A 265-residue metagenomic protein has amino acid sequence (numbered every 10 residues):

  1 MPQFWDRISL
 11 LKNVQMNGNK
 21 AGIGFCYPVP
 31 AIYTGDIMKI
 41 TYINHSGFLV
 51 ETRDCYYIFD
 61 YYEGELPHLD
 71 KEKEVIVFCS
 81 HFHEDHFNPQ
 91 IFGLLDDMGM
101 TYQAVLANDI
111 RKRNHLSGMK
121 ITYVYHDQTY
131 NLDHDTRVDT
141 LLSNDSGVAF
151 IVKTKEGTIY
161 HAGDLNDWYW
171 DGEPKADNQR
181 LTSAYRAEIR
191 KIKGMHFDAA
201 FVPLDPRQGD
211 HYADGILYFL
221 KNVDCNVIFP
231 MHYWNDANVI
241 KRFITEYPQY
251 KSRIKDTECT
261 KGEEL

Functional and structural regions predicted by a protein language model:
Q3-G18, G24-Y56, E246-Q249: Zn-dependent metallo-beta-lactamase
G35-E72, K120-H196, E258-L265: Core dinuclear metal-dependent hydrolase active-site scaffold
M38-H45, N114-Y130, S146, Y212-L265: Binuclear metal-ion centers of metallo-dependent hydrolases, dominated by the metallo-beta-lactamase
I58-F59, F78, I159-A162, F201 (+1 more regions): Structural motif
E63-D109, R190-F201: Active-site metal-binding motif and surrounding structural segment of the metallo-beta-lactamase
G64-P67, H83-F87, I110-N114, S146-V148 (+3 more regions): Active-site environment of divalent metal-dependent phosphoester hydrolases
D70-K71, P89-F92, S117, E173-P174 (+2 more regions): Short amphipathic alpha-helical segments
A184-R190, G209-Y218: A short, acidic, amphipathic alpha-helical segment used as a generic capping/interface helix at domain edges
